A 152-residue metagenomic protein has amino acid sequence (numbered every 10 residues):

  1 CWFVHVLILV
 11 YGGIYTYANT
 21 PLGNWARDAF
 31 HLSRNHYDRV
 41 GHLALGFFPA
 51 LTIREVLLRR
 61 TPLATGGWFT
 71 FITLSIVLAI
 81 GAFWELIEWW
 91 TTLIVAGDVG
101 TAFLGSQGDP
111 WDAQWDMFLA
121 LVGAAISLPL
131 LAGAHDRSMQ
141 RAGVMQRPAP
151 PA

Functional and structural regions predicted by a protein language model:
C1-F47, L51: "…centered on the first transmembrane helix and the immediately adjacent amphipathic helix/loop
C1-Y11, S75, I80-F83, I87 (+4 more regions): Lipid-exposed faces of alpha-helical membrane segments in multi-pass integral membrane proteins
N19-W25, Y37, G81-A125: Interfacial helix-loop-helix junctions of multi-pass membrane proteins
H31-D38, T65, F69, G105-D109: Membrane-helix interfacial "entry" motifs
H31-S33, L74-I76, T101-F103: Short hydrophobic "helix-edge" motifs at membrane interfaces and signal-peptide entry regions
A44-T61, L93-V99, F118-H135: Membrane-interfacial alpha-helical segments at the cytosolic side of multi-pass membrane proteins
T61-L78: Internal alpha-helical transmembrane segments of multi-pass membrane proteins
P110-A152: Primarily interfacial, aromatic-capped hydrophobic alpha-helices that serve as membrane anchors
